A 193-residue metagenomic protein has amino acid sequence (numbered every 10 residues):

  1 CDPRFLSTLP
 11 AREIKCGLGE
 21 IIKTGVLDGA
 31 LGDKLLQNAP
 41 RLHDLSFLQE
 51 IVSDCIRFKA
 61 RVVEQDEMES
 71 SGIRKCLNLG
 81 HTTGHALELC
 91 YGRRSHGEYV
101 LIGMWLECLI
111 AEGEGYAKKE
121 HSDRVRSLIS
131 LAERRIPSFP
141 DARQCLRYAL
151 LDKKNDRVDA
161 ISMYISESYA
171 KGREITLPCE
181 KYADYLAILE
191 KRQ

Functional and structural regions predicted by a protein language model:
C1-P40, S166: A glycine/threonine-rich phosphate-anchoring loop and its flanking beta-alpha core in nucleotide/phosphate-binding
G19-I22, Y116-Q193: C-terminal charged capping/lid subdomain of soluble metabolic enzymes
I21-K23, G29, N78, V100 (+1 more regions): Short, surface-exposed linear patches
L27, L31, R61-E64, M68 (+2 more regions): Intrinsically disordered or highly flexible coil/loop and linker segments, enriched in small and charged/polar residues
Q37-R143: Active-site segments that bind and position negatively charged phosphate/pyrophosphate groups
